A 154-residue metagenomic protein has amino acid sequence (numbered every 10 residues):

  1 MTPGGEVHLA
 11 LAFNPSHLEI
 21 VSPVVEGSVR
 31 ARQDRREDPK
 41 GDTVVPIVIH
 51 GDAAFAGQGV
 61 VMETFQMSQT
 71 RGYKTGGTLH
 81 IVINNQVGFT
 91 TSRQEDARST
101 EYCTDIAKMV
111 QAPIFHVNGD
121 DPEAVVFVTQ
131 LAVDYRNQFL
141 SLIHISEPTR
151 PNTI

Functional and structural regions predicted by a protein language model:
M1-I47, A53-L79, I83, G88-S99 (+2 more regions): Conserved internal helical-beta-strand scaffold that buttresses enzyme catalytic cores
T2, Y102-V125: Conserved thiamine diphosphate
V60-T64, F127-A132: Alpha-helical scaffold elements adjacent to nucleotide-binding pockets in ATP/GTP-utilizing enzyme cores
T70, I106, Y135: Hydrophobic/aromatic ligand-binding patch that stacks against planar heteroaromatic rings of cofactors or nucleotides
V128, Q138, R150: Acidic/histidine-rich catalytic neighborhood
V133-F139: Proteins synthesized as precursors that undergo proteolytic processing into mature forms
I143-I154: Single conserved hydrophobic/aromatic residue that forms the stacking wall/gate of nucleotide- or nucleobase-binding
